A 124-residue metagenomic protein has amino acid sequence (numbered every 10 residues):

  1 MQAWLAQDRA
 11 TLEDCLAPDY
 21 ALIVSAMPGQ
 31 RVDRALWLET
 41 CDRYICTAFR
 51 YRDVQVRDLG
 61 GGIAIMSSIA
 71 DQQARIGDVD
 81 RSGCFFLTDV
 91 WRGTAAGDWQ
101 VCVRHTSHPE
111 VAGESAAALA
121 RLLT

Functional and structural regions predicted by a protein language model:
M1-D14, A21-T124: A beta-strand edge to alpha-helix "cap/lid" segment located at domain peripheries
